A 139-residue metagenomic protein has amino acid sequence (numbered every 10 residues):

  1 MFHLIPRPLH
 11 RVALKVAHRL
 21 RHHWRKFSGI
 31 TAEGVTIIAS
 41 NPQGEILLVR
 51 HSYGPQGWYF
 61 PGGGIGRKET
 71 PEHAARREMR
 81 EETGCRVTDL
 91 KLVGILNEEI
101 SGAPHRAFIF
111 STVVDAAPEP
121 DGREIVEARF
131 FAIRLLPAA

Functional and structural regions predicted by a protein language model:
M1-T36: Acidic, metal-coordinating catalytic segment for phosphate/diphosphate chemistry, firing primarily on the Nudix
G29, I38, R50, I100 (+1 more regions): Short secondary-structure boundary/capping segments
E33-V35, G54-Q56, P61, T88 (+1 more regions): A generic structural signal for short beta-strands and their flanking turns/coil linkers
T36, E45, E127: Conserved beta-strand and immediately adjacent loop positions that scaffold enzyme active sites
I38-S40, V113: Short hydrophobic/aromatic beta-strand micro-patches that form the beta-sheet surface supporting nucleotide- or nucleic
N41-E81: Conserved Nudix-box catalytic region and its N-terminal flanking loop in Nudix hydrolases and closely related
I65-T88, G94-A139: Unchanged
